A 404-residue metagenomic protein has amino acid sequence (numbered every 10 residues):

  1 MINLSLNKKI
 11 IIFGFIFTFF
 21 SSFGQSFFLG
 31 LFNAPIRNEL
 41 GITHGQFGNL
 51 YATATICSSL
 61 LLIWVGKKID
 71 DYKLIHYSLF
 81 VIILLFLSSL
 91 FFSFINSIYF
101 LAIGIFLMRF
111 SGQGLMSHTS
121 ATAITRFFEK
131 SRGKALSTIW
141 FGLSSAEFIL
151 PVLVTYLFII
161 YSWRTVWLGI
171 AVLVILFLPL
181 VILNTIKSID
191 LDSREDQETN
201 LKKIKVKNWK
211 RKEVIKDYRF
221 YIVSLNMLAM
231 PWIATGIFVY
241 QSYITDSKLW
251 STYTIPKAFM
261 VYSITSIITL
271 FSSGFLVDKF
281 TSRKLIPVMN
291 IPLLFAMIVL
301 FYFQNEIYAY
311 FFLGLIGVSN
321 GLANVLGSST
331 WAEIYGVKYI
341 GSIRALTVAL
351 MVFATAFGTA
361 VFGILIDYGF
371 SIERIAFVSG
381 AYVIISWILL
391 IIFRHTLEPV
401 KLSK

Functional and structural regions predicted by a protein language model:
I10-P35, L40-H44, L62-V65, I237-S242: Extracytoplasmic
F19, Y99-L115, Y308-L322: Hydrophobic core of transmembrane alpha-helices in multi-pass small-molecule transporters, especially MFS/SLC-type
L29-N33, K212, Y218-L270: Extracytoplasmic gate region of multi-pass secondary transporters
L61-K73, L270-T281, I366-D367: Helix-to-loop junctions at the C-terminal end of transmembrane segments in multipass secondary transporters
H76-L90, K284-I298: Structural signature of the two symmetry-related core transmembrane helices
F106-F141, G336: Cytoplasmic helix-loop-helix junction between adjacent transmembrane helices in 12-TM secondary transporters
L143-D190: Helix-loop-helix hairpin linking two adjacent transmembrane segments in secondary transporters
E147, V337-G369: A late C-terminal transmembrane helix in Major Facilitator Superfamily
